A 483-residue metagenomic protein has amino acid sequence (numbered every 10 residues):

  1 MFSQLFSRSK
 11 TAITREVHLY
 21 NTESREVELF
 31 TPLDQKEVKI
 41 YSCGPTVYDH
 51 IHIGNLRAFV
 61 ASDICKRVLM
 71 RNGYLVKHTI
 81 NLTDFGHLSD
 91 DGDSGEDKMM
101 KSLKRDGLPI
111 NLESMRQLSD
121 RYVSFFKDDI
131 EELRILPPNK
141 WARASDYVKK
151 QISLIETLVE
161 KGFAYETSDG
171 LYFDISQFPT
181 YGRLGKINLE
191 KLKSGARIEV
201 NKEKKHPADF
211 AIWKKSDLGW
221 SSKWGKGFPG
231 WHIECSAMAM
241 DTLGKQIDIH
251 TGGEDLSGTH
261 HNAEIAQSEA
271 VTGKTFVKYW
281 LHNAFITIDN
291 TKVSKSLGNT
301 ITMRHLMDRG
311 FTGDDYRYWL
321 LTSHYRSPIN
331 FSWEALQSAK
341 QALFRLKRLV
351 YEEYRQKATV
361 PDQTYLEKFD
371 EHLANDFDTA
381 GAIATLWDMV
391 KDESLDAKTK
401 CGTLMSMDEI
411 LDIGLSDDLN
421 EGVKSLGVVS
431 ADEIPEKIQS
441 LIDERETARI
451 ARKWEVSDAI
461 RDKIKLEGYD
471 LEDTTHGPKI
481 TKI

Functional and structural regions predicted by a protein language model:
F2-S7, T11, K292-K295, N299-I483: Structural preference for alpha-helix termini/caps and helix-kink/transition segments
F2-Y48, D63, D128, K149-E353: Alpha-helical recognition segments enriched in aromatics with Gly/Pro capping that present substrate-recognition
T14, S24, L33-R134, H476-I480: N-terminal, positively charged nucleic-acid-binding surface of large information/translation enzymes
K66, V123, K127-I130, V159 (+4 more regions): Structural signal for well-ordered, non-membrane alpha-helices
L75, K127, E131-A142, K161-G170: Short secondary-structure capping/junction motifs at helix and strand boundaries
T79-H87, S119, V123, L136-Q151 (+1 more regions): Short, glycine/charge-rich beta-strand/loop segments that flank catalytic centers and engage negatively charged groups
R105-S114, N139-S145, G225, G253: The substrate-binding groove and active-site-proximal loops of carbohydrate-active enzymes, especially glycoside
